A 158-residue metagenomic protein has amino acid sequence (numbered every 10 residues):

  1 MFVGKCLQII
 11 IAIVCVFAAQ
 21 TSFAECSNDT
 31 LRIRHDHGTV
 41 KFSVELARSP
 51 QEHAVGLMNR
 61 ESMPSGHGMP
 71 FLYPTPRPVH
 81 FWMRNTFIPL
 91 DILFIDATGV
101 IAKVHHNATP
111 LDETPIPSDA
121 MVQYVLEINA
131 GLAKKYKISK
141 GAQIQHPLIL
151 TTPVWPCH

Functional and structural regions predicted by a protein language model:
M1-I10: Bacterial N-terminal signal peptides that target proteins for export
V14-F17: Repetitive helical segments and hydrophobic/amphipathic motifs
A19-T21: N-terminal signal peptide c-region/cleavage motif recognized by signal peptidases
E25-H158: Compact, glycine-rich, soluble single-domain proteins
